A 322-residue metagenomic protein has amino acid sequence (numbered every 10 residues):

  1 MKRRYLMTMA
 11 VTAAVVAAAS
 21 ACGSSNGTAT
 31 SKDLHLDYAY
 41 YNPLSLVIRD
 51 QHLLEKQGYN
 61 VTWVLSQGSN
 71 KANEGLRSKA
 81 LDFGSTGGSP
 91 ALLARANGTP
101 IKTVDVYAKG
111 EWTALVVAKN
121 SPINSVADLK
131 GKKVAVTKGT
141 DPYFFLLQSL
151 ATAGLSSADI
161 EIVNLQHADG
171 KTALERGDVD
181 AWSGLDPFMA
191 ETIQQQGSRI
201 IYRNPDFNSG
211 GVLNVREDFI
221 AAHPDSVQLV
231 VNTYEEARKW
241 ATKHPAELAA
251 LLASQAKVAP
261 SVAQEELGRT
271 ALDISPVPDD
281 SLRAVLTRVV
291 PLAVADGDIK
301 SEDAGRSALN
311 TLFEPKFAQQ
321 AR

Functional and structural regions predicted by a protein language model:
M1-A10: Bacterial N-terminal signal peptides that target proteins for export
A18-A21: C-terminal motif of bacterial Sec signal peptides marking the signal peptidase cleavage site
G23-S25: Bacterial signal peptide processing site
T28-S156, I162-N164, D180-S183, R199-I200 (+1 more regions): Short, glycine-/small- and polar/acidic-enriched structural segments that line small-molecule recognition paths
S45, Q51, N73, G88-A91 (+12 more regions): Extracytoplasmic/secreted envelope proteins and their assembly/folding machinery, especially bacterial periplasmic
S89, D159-A256: Pocket-lining segment of extracytoplasmic ligand-binding domains
A222-I299: Secondary-structure end/capping motifs
P291-R322: Conserved C-terminal helix/tail region of periplasmic/extracytoplasmic solute-binding proteins
